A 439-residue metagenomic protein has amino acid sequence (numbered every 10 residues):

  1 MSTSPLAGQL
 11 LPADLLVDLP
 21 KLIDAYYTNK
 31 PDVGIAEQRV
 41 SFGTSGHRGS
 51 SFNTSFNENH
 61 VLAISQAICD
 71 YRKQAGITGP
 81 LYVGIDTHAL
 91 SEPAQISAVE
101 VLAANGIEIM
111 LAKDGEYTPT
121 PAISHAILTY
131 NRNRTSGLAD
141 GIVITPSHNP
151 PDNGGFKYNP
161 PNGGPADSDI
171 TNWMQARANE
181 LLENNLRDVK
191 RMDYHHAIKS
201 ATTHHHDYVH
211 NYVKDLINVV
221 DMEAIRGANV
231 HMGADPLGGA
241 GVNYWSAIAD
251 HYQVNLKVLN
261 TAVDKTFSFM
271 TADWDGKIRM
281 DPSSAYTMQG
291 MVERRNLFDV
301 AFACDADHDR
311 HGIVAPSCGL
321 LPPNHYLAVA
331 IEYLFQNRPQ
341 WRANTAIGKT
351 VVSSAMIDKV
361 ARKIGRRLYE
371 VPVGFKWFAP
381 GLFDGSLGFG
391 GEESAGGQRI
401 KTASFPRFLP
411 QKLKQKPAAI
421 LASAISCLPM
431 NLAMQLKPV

Functional and structural regions predicted by a protein language model:
S2-A104, T129, T135, I198 (+2 more regions): An N-terminal, well-structured beta->alpha segment
A13-L16, K21, A25-Y27, E108-S124 (+4 more regions): Phosphate-binding chemistry for phosphorylated carbohydrates and sugar-nucleotides
G34-T44, V189-D193, L259-K265: Flexible hinge/switch segments at interdomain interfaces of large molecular machines
I77-T78, R132, S136-L138, N296-D299 (+1 more regions): Short, high-confidence coil segments that cap the C-terminus of an alpha-helix and link into the following beta-strand
P80-H88, G115-A122, I144: Short, glycine/charge-rich beta-strand/loop segments that flank catalytic centers and engage negatively charged groups
G84, G141-S147, A303-D305, G390: Short beta-strand segments
V101, H125-S136, M288-R295: Short, well-structured alpha-helical segments in soluble
A126-Y158, P165-D167: Hydrophobic or amphipathic alpha-helical targeting/insertion segments
